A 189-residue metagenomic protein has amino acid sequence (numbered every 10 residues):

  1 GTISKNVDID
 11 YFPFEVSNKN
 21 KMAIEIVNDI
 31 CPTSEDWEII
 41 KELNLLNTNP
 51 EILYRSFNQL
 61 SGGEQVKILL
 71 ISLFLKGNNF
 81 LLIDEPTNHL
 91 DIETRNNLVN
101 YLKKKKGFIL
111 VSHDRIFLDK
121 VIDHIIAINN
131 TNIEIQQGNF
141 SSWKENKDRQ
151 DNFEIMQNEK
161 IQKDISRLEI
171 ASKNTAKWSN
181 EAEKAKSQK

Functional and structural regions predicted by a protein language model:
G1-N158: ABC ATP-binding cassette signature C-motif
N152-K189: Flexible nucleotide-interacting loop at or near the entrance of a catalytic core
